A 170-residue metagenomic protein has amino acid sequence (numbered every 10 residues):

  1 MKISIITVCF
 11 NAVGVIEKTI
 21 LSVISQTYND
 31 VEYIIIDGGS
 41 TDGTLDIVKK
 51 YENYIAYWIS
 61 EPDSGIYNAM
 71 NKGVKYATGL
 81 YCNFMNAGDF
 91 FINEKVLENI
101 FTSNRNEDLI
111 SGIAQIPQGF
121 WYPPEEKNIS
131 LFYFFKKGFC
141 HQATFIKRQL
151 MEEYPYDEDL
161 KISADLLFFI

Functional and structural regions predicted by a protein language model:
M1-S25: N-proximal low-complexity "stem/linker" segments adjacent to membrane-targeting elements
G14-E17, D42-K50: Acidic helix N-cap motif at the loop->helix transition within catalytic regions of sugar-transfer enzymes
D30-G39, I59-P62: Short beta-strand/loop segment that forms part of the nucleotide-sugar
D37-D46, N86: A conserved acidic beta->alpha catalytic loop
S60-A77: Glycine-rich, basic loop-to-helix element that forms the pyrophosphate-binding segment of sugar-nucleotide handling
C82: Short aromatic/hydrophobic "clamp" motif used to bind/position activated sugar donors
F90, E94-P124: Conserved donor NDP-sugar-binding/catalytic core segment of glycosyltransferases
G112, Y122-I170: Conserved nucleotide-sugar donor-binding catalytic segment
